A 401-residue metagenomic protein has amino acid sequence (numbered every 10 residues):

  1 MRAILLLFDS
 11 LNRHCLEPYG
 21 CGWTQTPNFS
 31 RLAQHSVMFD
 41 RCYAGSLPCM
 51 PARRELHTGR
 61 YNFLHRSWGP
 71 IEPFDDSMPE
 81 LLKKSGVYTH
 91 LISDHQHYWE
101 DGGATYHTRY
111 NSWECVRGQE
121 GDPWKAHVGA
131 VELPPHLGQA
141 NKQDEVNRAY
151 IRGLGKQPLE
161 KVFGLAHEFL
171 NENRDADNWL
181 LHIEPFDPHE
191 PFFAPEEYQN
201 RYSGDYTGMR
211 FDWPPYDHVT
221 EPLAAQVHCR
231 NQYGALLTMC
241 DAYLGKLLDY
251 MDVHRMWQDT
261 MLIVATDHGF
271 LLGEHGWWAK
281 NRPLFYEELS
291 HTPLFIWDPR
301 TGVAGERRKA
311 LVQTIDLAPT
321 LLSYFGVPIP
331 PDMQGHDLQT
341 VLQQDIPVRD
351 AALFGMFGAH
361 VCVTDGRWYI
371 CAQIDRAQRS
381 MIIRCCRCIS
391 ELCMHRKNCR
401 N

Functional and structural regions predicted by a protein language model:
M1-L5, G103-E114, K142, R152-G208 (+2 more regions): Active-site regions of oxyanion-processing enzymes, predominantly non-cytosolic
M1-V37, S46, K83: Active-site-proximal N-terminal segment of extracellular/periplasmic enzymes that hydrolyze or transfer
G22-Q25, A44, G69-D76, V227-M239 (+3 more regions): A short beta-strand-to-alpha-helix junction
T24, P191-E197, R201-G204, Y250-E306 (+1 more regions): Histidine-centered active-site microenvironments of extracellular/periplasmic hydrolases and transferases
T26, L56, L159, F163 (+2 more regions): Polar, surface-exposed loop/tail segments that function as active-site lids or cofactor/substrate-recognition elements
E55-R152: Catalytic-site neighborhoods of secreted/periplasmic enzymes that process anionic sulfate/phosphate groups
Q157-R174, W213-L262, Y324: A long, amphipathic alpha-helix that forms part of the scaffold/cap immediately adjacent to metal-dependent active
E287, F357-N401: C-terminal, low-complexity/hydrophilic appendages and adjacent surface loops of extracellular/periplasmic anionic
